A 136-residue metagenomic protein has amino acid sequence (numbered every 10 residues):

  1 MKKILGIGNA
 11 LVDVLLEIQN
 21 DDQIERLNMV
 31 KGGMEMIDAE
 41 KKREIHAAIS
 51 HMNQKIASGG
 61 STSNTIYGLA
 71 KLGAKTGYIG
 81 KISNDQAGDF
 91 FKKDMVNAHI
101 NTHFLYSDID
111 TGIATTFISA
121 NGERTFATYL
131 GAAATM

Functional and structural regions predicted by a protein language model:
M1-I79: Glycine-rich phosphate/adenosyl-contacting loop at the front of the ribokinase-like
E35-I56, K71-M136: Conserved N-terminal subdomain of the carbohydrate kinase-like
